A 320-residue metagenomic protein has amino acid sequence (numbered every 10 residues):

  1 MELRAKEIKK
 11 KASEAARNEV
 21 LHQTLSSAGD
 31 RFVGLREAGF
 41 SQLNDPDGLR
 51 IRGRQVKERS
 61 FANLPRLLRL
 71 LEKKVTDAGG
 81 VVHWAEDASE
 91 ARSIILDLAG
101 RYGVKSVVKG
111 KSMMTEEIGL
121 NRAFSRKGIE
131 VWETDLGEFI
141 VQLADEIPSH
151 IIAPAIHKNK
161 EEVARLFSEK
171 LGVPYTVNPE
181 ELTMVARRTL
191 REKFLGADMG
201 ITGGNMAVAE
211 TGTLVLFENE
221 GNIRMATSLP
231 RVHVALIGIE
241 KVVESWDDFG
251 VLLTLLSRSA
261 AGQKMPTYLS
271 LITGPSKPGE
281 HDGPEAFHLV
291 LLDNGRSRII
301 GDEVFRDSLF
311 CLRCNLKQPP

Functional and structural regions predicted by a protein language model:
M1-F305: The feature marks the mature, well-folded catalytic cores of soluble enzymes
V304-P320: Cysteine-centered iron-sulfur cluster-binding motifs in ferredoxin-type domains/subunits of redox enzymes
